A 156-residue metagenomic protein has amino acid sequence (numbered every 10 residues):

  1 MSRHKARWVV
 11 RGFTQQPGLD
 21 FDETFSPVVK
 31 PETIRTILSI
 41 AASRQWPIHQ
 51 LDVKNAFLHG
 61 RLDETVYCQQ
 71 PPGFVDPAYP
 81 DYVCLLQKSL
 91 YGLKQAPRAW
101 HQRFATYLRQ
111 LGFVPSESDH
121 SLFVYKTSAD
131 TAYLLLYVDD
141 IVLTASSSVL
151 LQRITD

Functional and structural regions predicted by a protein language model:
M1-D156: Long, low-complexity, charge-biased intrinsically disordered regions
